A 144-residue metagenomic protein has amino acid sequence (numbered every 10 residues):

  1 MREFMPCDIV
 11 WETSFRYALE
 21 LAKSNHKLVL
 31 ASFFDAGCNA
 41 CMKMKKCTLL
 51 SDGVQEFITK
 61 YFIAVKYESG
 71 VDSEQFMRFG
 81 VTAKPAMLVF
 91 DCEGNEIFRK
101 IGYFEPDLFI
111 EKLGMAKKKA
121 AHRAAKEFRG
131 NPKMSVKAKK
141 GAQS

Functional and structural regions predicted by a protein language model:
M1-N25, K118-K139: N-terminal leader/targeting and pre-domain segments
C7-T13, F33-D35, C47-S73: Thiol-based oxidoreductase modules, predominantly thioredoxin-like and allied folds used for disulfide exchange
A18-L21, Q75, K112: CheY-like receiver
N25-C38: Short active-site neighborhood of thiol/selenol oxidoreductases, capturing the structured segment around
M42-K46: Detector for the c-type heme attachment site
L49-L50, T82-R123: Non-catalytic, surface beta->alpha helical segment in thiol-disulfide oxidoreductase systems
M77-F79: Short amphipathic alpha-helix with an adjacent loop that forms part of the alpha/beta core around
